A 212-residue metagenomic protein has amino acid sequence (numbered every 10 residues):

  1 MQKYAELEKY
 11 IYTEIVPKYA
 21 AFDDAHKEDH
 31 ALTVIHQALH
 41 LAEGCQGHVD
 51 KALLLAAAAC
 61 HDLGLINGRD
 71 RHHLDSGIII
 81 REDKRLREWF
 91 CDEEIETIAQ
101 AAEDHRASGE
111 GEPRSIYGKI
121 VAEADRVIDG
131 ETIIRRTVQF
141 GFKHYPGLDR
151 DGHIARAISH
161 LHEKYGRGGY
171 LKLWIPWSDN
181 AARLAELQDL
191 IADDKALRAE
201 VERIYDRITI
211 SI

Functional and structural regions predicted by a protein language model:
M1-P17: Short alpha-helical hairpin
Q2-K3, A20-G47, C60, G109-I212: Divalent metal-dependent phosphate-bond-processing catalytic cores, especially two-metal-ion Mg2+/Mn2+ enzymes that act
K9-T13, E28-H36, A52, A57: Short amphipathic alpha-helical segments
I15, Y19, A42, D62-N67 (+3 more regions): Short amphipathic alpha-helical interaction patches enriched in hydrophobic/aromatic residues with interspersed Lys/Arg
T33-A38, R71-L86: An active-site-proximal "capping" alpha-helix that borders the catalytic cofactor pocket
V49-G68, H72, S76, T97-A107: His-Asp-centered metal-binding catalytic motifs of divalent-metal-dependent phosphohydrolases/nucleases
I79-R114: Hydrophobic, well-structured mid-protein blocks that either form specific transmembrane helices
